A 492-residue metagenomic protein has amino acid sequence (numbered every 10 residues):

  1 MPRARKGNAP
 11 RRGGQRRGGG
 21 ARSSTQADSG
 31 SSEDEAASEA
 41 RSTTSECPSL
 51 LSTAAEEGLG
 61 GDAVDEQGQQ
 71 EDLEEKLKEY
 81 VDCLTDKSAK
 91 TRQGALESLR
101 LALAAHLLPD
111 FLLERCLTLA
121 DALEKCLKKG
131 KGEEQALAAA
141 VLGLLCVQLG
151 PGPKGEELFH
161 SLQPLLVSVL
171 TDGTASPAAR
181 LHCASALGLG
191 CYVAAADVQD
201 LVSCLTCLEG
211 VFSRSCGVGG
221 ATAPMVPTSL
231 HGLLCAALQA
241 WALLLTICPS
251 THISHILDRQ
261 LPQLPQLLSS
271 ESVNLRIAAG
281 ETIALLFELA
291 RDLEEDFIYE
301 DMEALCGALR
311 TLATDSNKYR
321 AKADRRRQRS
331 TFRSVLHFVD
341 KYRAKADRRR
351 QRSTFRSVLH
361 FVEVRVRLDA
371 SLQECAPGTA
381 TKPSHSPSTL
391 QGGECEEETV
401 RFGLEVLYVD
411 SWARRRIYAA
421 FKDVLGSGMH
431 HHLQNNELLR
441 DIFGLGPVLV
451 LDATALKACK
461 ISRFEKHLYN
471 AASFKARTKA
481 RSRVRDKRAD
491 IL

Functional and structural regions predicted by a protein language model:
M1-H106, C459-L492: N-terminal "cap/leader" segments of large eukaryotic alpha-helical scaffolds
M1-S24, A36, R320-L492: Long C-terminal extensions of eukaryotic subunits of large macromolecular complexes
Q70-Y80, L112-L123, K154-V167, R180 (+3 more regions): Core helices of alpha-solenoid repeat scaffolds
K78, P177-A178, F212-G232, S316-R329 (+3 more regions): Acidic, Ser/Thr- and Gly/Pro-rich intrinsically disordered linkers and low-complexity segments that flank or connect
D82-T91, A122-A136, S168-A179, R214-G217 (+3 more regions): Short coil/turn segments at helix-helix junctions and helix-capping linkers within large alpha-helical proteins
L84, S98-H106, L123, A138-L149 (+10 more regions): Hydrophobic residues within the alpha-helices of tandem HEAT/HEAT-like
A104-L112, G132, C146-L158, T171-A179 (+5 more regions): Flexible helix-coil junctions and inter-repeat linker/turn elements that act as hinges within alpha-solenoid scaffolds
K129-P151, D315-S316: Long, hydrophobic/aromatic-enriched structural stretches that serve as scaffold segments
